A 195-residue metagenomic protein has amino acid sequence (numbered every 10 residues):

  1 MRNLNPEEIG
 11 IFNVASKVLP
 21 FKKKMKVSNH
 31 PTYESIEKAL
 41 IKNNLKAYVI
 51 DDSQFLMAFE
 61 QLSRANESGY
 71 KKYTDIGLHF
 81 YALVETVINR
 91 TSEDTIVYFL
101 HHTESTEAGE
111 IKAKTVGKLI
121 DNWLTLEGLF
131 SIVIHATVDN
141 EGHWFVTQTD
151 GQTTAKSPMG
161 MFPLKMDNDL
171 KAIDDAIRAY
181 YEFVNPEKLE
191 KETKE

Functional and structural regions predicted by a protein language model:
M1-I50, Q54-F55: Conserved P-loop
R2-N3, N89, G128: Solvent-exposed polar/charged
I9, V97, V133-H135: Short, well-ordered beta-strand core segments
F12-V14, L100, A136: Generic beta-sheet signal
K22, E60-Q61, N140: Hydrophobic alpha-helical membrane-insertion segments
N43, E93, G128: Structured loop/turn residues at beta-strand edges in well-structured enzyme cores
D52-T125: P-loop NTPase motor core
T106-E195: Conserved GTP-binding G-domain of TRAFAC-class P-loop NTPases and closely related GTPase folds
